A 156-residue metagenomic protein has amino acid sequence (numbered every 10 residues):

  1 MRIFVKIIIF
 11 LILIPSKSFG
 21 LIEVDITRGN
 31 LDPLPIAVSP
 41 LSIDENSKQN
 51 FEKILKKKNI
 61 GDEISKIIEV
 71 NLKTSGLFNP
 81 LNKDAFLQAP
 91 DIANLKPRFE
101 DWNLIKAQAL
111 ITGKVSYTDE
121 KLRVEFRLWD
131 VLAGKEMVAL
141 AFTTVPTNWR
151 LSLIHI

Functional and structural regions predicted by a protein language model:
R2-F10: Sec-dependent signal peptide recognition, specifically the positively charged N-region followed immediately by
S18-I22: Boundary at the C-terminal end of the N-terminal hydrophobic targeting segment
R28-L34: Membrane-proximal juxtamembrane linkers immediately C-terminal to transmembrane helices
L34-L55, M137-L140: Acidic/histidine-rich, surface-exposed loop or edge segments in extracytoplasmic proteins
K48-R123, V131: Short, solvent-exposed, polar/charged sequence segments at loop or secondary-structure edges
V145-T147: Short coil/turn segments at the loop-to-beta-strand junctions that recur within blades of beta-propeller repeat folds
I154-I156: Conserved small/polar residues in nucleotide/adenosyl-binding loops
